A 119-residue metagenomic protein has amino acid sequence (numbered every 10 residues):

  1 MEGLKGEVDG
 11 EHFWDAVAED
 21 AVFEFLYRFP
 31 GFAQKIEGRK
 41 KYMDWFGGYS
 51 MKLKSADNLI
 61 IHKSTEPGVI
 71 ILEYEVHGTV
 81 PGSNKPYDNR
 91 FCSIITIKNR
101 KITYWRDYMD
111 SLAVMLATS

Functional and structural regions predicted by a protein language model:
M1-D20: Short acidic-aromatic low-complexity motifs
G3, F32, Y104: Short, flexible active-site loop motifs that bind/organize anionic cofactors or intermediates
G6-E7, G38, K98: Intrinsically disordered, low-complexity regions enriched in Ser/Pro/Gly/Gln/His and often acidic
D9, K41, D110: Residue-level recognition of oxygen-bearing side chains
A18-E66: A solvent-exposed, acidic/Ser-Thr-rich amphipathic alpha-helical stretch
F46-S119: A beta-strand edge to alpha-helix "cap/lid" segment located at domain peripheries
